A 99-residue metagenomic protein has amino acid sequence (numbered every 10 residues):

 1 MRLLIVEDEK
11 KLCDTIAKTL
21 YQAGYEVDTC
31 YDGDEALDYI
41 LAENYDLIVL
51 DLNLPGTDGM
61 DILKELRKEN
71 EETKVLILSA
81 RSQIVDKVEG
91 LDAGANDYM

Functional and structural regions predicted by a protein language model:
M1-M99: N-terminal/domain-start alpha-helical segments
